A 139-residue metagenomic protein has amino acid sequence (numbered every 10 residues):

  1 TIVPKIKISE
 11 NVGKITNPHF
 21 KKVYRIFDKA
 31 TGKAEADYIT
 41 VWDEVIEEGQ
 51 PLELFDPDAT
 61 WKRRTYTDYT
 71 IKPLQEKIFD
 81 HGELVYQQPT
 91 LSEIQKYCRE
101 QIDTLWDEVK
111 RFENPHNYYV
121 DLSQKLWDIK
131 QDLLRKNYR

Functional and structural regions predicted by a protein language model:
T1-R139: Gly/Ser/Thr/Ala-enriched C-terminal appendages of enzymes
